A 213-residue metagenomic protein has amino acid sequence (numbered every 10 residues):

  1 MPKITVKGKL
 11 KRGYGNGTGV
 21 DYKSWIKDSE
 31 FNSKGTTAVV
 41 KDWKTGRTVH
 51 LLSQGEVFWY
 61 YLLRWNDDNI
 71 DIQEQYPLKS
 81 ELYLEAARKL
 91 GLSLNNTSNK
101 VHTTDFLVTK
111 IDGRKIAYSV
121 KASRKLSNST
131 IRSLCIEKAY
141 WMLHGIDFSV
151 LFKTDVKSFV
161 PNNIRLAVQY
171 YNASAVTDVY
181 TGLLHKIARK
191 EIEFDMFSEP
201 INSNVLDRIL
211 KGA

Functional and structural regions predicted by a protein language model:
M1-A213: Electrostatic, structured charged patches in enzyme active sites and in nucleic-acid/phosphate-binding
